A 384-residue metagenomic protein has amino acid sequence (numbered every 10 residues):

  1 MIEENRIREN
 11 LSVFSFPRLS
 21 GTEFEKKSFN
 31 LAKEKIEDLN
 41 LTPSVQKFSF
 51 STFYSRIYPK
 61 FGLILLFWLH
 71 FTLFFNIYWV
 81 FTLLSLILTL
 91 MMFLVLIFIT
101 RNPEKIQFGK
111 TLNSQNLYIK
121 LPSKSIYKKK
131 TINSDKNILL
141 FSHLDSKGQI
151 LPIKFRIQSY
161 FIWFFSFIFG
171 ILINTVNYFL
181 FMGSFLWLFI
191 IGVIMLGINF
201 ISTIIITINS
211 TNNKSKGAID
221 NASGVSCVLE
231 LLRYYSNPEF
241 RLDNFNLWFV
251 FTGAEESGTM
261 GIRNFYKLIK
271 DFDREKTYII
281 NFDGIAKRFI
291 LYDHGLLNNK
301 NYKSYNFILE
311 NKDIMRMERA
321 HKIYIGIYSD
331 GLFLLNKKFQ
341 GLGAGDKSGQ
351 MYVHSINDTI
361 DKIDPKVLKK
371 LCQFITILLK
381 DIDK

Functional and structural regions predicted by a protein language model:
M1-K27, L39, K105, N209-K214 (+3 more regions): N-terminal capping segment at the start of a domain
N5, L19-K27, A222, S226 (+2 more regions): Soluble non-cytosolic domains of exported or imported proteins
R6-E9, K27, L31, E230 (+4 more regions): Extracytoplasmic/secreted proteins, especially bacterial periplasmic and envelope-associated proteins
R8, K47, R288-K384: Active-site-adjacent substrate-binding region of metalloamidase/peptidase-like peptide-processing proteins
P17-Y127, L151-I190: A non-catalytic alpha/beta surface segment that caps or lines the substrate-entry region of metallo-dependent hydrolase
L86, M92-N102, Q107-Y118, S146-L151 (+4 more regions): Acidic/histidine-rich catalytic neighborhood of metal-dependent amide-processing enzymes
S125-N137: Proline/glycine-enriched tight loop/beta-turn segments at coil->beta junctions that connect or precede beta-strands
N133-S134, H143-K154: Non-transmembrane, extramembrane segments of multi-pass ion/lipid transporters
